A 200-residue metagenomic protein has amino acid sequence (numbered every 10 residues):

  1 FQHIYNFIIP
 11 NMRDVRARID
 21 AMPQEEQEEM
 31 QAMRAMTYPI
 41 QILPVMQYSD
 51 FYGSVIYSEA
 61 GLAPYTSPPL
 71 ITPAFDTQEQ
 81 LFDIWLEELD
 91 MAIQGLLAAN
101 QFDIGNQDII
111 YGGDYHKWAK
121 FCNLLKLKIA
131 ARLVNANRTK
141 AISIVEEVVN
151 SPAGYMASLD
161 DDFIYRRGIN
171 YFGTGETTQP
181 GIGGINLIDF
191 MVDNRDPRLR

Functional and structural regions predicted by a protein language model:
F1-I40, P44-R200: Structured, solvent-exposed acidic/aromatic patches
